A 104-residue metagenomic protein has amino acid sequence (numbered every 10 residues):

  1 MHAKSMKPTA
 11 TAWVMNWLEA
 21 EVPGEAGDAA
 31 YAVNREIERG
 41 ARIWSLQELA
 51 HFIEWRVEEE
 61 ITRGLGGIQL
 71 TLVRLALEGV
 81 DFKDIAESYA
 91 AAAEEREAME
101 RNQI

Functional and structural regions predicted by a protein language model:
M1-I104: Acidic interaction surfaces
